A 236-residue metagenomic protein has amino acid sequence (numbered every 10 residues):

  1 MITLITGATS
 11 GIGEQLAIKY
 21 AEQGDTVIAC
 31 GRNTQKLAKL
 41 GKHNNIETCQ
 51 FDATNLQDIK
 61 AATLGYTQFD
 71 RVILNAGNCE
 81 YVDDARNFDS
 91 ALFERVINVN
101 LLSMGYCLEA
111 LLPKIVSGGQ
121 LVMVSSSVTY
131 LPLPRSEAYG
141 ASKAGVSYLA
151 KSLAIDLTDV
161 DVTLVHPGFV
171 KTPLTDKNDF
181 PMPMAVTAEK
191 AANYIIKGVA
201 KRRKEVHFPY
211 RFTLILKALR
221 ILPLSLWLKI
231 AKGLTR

Functional and structural regions predicted by a protein language model:
T9-S10: Conserved glycine-rich cofactor-binding loop
Q23-A38: Conserved glycine-rich Rossmann-like NAD(P)H-binding loop of the short-chain dehydrogenase/reductase
H43-Q57: Rossmann-fold cofactor-recognition segment
D83-A85, D89-E94: Substrate-binding pocket helix/loop in short-chain dehydrogenase/reductase
L108, S142: Active-site helix of classical SDR
S126: Residue(s) in the substrate-gating loop at a strand-loop-helix junction that position the organic substrate next
L164, F180-I215: C-terminal helical subdomain
